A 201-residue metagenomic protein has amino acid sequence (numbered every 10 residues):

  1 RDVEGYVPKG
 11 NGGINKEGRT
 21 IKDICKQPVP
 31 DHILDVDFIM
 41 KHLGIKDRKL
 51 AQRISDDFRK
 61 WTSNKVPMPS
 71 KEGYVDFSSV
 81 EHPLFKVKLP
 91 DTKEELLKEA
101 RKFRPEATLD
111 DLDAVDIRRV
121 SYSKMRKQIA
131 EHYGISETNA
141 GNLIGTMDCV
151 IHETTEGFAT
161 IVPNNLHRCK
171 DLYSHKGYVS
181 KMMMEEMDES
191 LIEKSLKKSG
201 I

Functional and structural regions predicted by a protein language model:
R1-V150, T154-I201: Nuclease and nuclease-like effector domains acting on nucleic acids or nucleotide cofactors
